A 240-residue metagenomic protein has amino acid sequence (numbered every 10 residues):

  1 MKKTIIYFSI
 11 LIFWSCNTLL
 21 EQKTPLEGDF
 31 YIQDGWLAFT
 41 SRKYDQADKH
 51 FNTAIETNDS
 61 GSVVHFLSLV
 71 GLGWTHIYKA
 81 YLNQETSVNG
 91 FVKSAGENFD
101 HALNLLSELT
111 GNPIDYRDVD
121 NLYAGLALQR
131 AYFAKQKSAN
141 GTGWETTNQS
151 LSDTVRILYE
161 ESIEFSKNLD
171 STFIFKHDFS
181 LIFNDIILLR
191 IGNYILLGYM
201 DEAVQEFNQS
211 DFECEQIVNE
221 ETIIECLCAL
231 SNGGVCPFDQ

Functional and structural regions predicted by a protein language model:
P25-D34, V63-N83, P113-G143, H177-L196: Amphipathic alpha-helical repeat scaffolds of TPR domains
E27-T53: Alpha-helical segment of the N-proximal tetratricopeptide repeat
Y44, L82, N89-V92, S152 (+2 more regions): TPR-repeat structural position
I55-L69, A102-Y123, E164-S180, E215-I217: Flexible helix-coil transition and linker loops at the boundaries of alpha-helical arrays
T172-Q240: Terminal, low-structured helical/coil segments at or just beyond the last alpha-helical repeat
